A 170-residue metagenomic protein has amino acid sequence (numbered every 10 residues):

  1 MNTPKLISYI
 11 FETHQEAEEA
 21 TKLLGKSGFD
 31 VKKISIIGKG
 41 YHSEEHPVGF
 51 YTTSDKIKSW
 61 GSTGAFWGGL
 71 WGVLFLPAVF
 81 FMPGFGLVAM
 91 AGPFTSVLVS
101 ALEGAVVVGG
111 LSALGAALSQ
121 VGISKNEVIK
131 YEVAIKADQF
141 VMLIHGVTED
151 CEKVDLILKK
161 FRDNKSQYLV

Functional and structural regions predicted by a protein language model:
N2-T53, A105-V170: Cytosol/matrix-facing juxtamembrane amphipathic, basic-hydrophobic segments adjacent to a transmembrane helix
T53-V128: Small-residue-rich hydrophobic membrane-insertion segments
